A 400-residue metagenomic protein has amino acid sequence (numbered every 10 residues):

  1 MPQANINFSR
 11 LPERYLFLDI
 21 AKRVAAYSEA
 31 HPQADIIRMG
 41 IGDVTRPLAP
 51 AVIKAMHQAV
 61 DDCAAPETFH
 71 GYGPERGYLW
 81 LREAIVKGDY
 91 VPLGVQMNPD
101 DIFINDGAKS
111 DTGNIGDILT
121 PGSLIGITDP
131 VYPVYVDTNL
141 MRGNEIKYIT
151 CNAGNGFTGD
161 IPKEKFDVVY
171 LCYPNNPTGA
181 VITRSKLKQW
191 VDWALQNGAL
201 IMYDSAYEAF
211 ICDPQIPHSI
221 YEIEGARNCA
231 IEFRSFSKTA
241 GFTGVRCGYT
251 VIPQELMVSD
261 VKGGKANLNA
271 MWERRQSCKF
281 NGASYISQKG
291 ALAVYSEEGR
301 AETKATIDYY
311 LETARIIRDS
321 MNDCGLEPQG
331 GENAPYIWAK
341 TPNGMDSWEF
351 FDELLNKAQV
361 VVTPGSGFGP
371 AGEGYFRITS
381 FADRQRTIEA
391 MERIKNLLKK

Functional and structural regions predicted by a protein language model:
P2-D106, V294-E297, K400: N-terminal small-domain helix-loop-helix segment of the aminotransferase-like
H31, R142, Q196-N197, C324 (+1 more regions): Helix C-cap/helix->beta junction micro-motif
P66-W193, E208-I223, I231: Conserved core of the PLP fold type I
K87, V91, G344, E353-T363 (+1 more regions): PLP-dependent enzyme catalytic core of the Aspartate aminotransferase-like
I127, Y148, Y203, V362-P364: Hydrophobic residues in well-ordered beta-strands that form the structural core
E222-D308, R315, D319: Conserved core segment of the aminotransferase class I/II
Q288, L292, I307-R318, P328-T341 (+1 more regions): Conserved glycine-rich beta-strand-loop-beta hairpin in the small C-terminal domain of fold type I
